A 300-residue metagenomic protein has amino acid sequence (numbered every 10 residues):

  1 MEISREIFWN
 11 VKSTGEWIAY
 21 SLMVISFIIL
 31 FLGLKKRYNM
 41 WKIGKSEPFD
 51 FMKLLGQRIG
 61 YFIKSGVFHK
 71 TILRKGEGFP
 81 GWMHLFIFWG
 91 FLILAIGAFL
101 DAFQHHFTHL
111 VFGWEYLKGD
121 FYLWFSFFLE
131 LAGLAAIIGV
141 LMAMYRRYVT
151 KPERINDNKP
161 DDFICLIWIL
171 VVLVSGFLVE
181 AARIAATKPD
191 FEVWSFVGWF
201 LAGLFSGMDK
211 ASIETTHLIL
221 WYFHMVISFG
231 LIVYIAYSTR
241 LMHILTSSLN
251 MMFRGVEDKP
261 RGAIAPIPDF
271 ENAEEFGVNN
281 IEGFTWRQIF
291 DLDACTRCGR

Functional and structural regions predicted by a protein language model:
E2-N279: Membrane-embedded alpha-helical bundles of multi-pass integral membrane proteins
E282-Q288: Flexible, glycine/threonine-enriched loop-and-boundary segments that flank and lead into catalytic domains of large
Q288-R300: Cysteine-centered iron-sulfur cluster-binding motifs in ferredoxin-type domains/subunits of redox enzymes
